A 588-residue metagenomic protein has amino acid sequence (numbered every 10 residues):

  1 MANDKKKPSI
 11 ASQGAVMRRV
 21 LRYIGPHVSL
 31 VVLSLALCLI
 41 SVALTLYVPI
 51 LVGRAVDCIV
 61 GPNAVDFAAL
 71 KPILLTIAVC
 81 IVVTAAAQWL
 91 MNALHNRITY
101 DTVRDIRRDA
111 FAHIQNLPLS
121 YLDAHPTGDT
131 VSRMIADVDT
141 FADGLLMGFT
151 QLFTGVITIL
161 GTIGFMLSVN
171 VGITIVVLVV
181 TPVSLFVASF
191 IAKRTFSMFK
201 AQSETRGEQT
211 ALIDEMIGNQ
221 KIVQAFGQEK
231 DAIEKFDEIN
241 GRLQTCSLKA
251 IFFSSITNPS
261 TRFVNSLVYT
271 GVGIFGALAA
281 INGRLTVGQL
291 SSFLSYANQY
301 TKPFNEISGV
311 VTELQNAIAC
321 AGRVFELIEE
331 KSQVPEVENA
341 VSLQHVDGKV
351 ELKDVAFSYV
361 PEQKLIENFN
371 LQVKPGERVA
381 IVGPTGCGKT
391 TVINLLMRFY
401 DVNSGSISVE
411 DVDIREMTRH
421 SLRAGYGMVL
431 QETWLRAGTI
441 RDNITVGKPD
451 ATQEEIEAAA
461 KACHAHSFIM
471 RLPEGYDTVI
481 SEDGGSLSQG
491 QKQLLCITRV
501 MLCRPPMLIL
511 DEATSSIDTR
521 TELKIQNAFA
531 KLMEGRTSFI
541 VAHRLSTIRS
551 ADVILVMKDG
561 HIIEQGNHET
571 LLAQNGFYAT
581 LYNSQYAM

Functional and structural regions predicted by a protein language model:
A2-I10, Y100, R108-S132, A136-V138 (+6 more regions): Short intracellular "coupling" helices and adjacent cytoplasmic loop segments at the cytosolic face of multi-pass
V16, I24, V56, M91 (+5 more regions): Juxtamembrane loop-to-helix connectors within ABC transporter transmembrane domains
G25, S29, A36, L75 (+6 more regions): Hydrophobic alpha-helical transmembrane segments of ABC transporter permease domains
P26, L119-S120, A136-L145, F149 (+8 more regions): An intracellular "coupling" helix at the cytosolic face of ABC transporter transmembrane type-1 domains
V31-L90, L167-G172, G283-V287: Transmembrane helix-loop-helix hairpins at lipid-water interfaces of multipass membrane proteins, especially the type-1
I40-L44, V48, A78, V82-T99 (+4 more regions): Hydrophobic alpha-helical membrane-associated segments
P62-A69, F165-V179, K249-G322, L327-I328: Helix-loop-helix
E329, E336-V337, L343-M588: ABC-type nucleotide-binding domain
